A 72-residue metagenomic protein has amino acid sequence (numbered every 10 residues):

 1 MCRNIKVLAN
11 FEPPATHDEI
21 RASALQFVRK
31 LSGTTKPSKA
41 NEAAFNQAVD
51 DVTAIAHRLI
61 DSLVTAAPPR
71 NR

Functional and structural regions predicted by a protein language model:
M1-R72: A charge-rich, low-complexity, intrinsically flexible signal that marks solvent-exposed coils, linkers, repeats
